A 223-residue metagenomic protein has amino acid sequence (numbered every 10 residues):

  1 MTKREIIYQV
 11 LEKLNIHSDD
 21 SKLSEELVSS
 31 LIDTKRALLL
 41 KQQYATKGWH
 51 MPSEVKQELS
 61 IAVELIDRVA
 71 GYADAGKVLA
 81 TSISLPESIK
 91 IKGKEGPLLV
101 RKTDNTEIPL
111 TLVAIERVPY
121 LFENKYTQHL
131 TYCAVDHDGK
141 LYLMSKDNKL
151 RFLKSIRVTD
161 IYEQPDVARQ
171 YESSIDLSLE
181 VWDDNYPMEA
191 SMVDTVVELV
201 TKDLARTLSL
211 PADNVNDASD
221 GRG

Functional and structural regions predicted by a protein language model:
M1-G223: Glycine-enriched, solvent-exposed interface loops adjoining structured elements
